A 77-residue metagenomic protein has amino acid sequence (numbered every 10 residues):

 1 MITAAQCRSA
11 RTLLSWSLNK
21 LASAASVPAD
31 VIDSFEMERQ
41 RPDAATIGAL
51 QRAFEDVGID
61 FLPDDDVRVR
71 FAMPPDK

Functional and structural regions predicted by a protein language model:
M1-T12, Q51, D60-L62: A short, Lys/Arg-rich alpha-helix, primarily the initiator
A5-K20, P75: Short basic helix-loop element that most often maps to the first helix and adjoining turn of HTH DNA-binding modules
W16-D33: Short alpha-helical DNA-recognition segment
S26, A44-L62: DNA major-groove recognition helix of helix-turn-helix/homeodomain DNA-binding modules
I59-K77: Helix-turn-helix/homeodomain-like alpha-helical modules used for DNA recognition and transcription-factor dimerization
